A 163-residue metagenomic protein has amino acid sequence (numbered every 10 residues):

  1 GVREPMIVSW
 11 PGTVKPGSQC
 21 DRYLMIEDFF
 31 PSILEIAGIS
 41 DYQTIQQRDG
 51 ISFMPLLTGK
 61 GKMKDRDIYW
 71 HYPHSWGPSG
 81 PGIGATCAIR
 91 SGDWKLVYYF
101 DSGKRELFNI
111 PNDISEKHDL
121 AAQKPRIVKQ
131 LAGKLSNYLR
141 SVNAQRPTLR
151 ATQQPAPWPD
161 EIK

Functional and structural regions predicted by a protein language model:
G1-T13, M25, K163: Histidine-centered active-site microenvironments of extracellular/periplasmic hydrolases and transferases
V2-R3, Q19, K62, P125: Short capping/connector residues at structural and topological boundaries
R3, S9, H71, Q145 (+1 more regions): Selective for proline/serine-rich intrinsically disordered segments in cytosolic/nuclear regulatory regions
W10, F53, Q123-K124: Residue-level recognition of alpha-helix termini/interfacial anchor residues
V14-S18, R22, E27-I110, V142 (+1 more regions): C-terminal cap/loop subdomain of S1 sulfatases and analogous C-terminal strand-loop tails that border
F29, S79, S102-K104, I110-K163: Long, internal low-complexity/basic segments
